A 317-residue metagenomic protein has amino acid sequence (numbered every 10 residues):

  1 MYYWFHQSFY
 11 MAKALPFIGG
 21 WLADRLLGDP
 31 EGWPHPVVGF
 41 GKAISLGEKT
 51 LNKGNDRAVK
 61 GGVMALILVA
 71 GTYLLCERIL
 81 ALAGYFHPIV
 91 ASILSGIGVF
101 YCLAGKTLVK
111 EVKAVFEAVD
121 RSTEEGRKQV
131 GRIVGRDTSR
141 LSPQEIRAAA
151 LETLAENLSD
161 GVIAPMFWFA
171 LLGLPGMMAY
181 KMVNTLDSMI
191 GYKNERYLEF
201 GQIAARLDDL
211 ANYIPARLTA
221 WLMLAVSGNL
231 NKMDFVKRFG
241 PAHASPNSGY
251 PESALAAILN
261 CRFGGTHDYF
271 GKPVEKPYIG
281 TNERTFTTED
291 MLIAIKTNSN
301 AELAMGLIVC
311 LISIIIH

Functional and structural regions predicted by a protein language model:
M1-M178, G191-H317: Hydrophobic alpha-helical transmembrane segments
K181: Pseudouridine synthase
N184: Substrate/ligand-engaging "lid" and interaction regions
S188: Glycine-rich phosphate/dinucleotide-binding loop and adjoining beta-alpha-beta core of small-molecule
